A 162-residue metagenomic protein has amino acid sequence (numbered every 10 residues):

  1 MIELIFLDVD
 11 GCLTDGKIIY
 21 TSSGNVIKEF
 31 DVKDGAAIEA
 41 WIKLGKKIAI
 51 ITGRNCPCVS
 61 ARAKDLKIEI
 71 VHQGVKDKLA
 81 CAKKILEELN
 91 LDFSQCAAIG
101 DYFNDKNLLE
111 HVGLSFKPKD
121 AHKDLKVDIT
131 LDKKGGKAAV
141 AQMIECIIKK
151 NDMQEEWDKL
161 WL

Functional and structural regions predicted by a protein language model:
M1-D77, L160: Alpha-helical substrate-recognition element adjacent to the catalytic core
I27, L79-L162: Mg2+-dependent phosphoryl-transfer enzymes with acidic/Ser/Thr/Gly-rich catalytic loops
